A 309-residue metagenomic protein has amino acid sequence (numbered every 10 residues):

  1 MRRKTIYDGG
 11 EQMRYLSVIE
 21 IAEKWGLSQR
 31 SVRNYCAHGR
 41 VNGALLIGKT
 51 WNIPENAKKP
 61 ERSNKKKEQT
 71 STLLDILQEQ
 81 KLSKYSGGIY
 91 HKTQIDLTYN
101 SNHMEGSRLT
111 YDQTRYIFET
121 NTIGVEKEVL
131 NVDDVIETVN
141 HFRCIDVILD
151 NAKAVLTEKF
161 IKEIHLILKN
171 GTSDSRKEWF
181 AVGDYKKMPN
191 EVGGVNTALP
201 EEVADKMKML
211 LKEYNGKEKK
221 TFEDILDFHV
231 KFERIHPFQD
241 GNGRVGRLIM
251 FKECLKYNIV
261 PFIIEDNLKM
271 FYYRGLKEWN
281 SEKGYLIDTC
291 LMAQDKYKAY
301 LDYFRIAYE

Functional and structural regions predicted by a protein language model:
M1-W25, Q29-N34, H38-V41, T50-E309: FIC/Doc superfamily catalytic core
A44-L46: Beta-hairpin "wing" of winged helix-turn-helix
